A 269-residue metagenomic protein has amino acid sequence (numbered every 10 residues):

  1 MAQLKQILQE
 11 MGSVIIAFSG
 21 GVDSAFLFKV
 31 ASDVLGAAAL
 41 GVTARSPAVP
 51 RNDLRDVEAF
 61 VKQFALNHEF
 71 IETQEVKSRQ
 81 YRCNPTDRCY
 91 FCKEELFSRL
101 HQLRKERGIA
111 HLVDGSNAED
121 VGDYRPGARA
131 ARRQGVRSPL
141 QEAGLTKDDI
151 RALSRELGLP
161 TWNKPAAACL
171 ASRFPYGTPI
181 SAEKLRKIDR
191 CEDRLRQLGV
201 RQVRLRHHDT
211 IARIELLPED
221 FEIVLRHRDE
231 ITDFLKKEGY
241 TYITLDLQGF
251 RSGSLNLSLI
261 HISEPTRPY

Functional and structural regions predicted by a protein language model:
M1-E156, Q197, A212, E230-Y240 (+2 more regions): ATP-dependent adenylation/nucleotidyltransferase module used to activate substrates
T146-A152, L159-A168, R201-V203: Short, structured loop/turn "capping" segments at alpha-beta junctions
K164-A182: Internal, active-site/partner-interface "lid" segment
A182-R201: Short amphipathic alpha-helix segments
R201-H208, D246: C-terminal boundary motif of the adenylate-forming
H207-L217: Short, aliphatic-rich beta-strand segments
F221-R226: Short, conserved charged micro-motifs
I260-Y269: Single conserved hydrophobic/aromatic residue that forms the stacking wall/gate of nucleotide- or nucleobase-binding
